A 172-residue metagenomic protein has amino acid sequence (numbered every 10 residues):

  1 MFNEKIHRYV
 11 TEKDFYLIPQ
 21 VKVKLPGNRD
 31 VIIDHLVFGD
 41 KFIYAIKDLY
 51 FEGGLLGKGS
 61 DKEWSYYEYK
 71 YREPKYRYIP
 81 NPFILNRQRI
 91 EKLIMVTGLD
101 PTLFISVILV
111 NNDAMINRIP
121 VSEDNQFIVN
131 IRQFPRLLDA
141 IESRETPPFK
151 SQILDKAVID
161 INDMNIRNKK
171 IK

Functional and structural regions predicted by a protein language model:
M1-V31, F38-I43, L49-G59, S65-K172: Surface-exposed interaction regions that form or flank ligand-binding interfaces
